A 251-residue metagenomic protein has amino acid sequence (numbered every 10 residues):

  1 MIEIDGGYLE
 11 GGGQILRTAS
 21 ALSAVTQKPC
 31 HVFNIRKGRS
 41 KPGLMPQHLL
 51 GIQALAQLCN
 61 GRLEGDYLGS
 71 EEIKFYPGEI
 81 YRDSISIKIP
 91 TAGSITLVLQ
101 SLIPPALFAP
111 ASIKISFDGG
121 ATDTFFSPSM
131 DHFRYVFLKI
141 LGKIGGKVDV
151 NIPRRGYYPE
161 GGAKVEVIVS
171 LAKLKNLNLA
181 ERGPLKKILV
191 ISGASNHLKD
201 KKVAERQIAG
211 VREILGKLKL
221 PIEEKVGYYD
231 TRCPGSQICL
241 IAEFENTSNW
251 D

Functional and structural regions predicted by a protein language model:
M1-D251: Structural preference for solvent-exposed beta-strand-turn elements and adjacent flexible terminal/loop segments within
